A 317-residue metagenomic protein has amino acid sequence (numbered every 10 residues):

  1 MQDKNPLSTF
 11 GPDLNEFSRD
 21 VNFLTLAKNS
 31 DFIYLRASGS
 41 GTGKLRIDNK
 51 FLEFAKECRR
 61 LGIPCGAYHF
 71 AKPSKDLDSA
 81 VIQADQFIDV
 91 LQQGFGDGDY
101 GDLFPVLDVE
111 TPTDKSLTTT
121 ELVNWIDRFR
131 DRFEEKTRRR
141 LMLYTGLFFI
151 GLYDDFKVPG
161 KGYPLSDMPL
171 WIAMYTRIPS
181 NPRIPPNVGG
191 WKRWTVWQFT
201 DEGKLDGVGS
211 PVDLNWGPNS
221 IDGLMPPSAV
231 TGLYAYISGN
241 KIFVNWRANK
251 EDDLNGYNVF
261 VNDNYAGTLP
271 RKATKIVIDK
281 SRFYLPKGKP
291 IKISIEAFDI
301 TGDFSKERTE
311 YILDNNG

Functional and structural regions predicted by a protein language model:
M1-E16, K157-S228: Functionally critical loop-and-helix segments that line ligand-binding/catalytic clefts of soluble enzyme domains
Q2-K136: Substrate-binding cleft of extracellular glycoside hydrolase catalytic domains
G98-I184: Catalytic domains of cell-wall/extracellular-matrix polysaccharide-remodeling enzymes, centered on de-N-acetylation
K241-D252: Conserved aromatic anchor
G256-V259: Short beta-strand elements bearing conserved aromatic residues within extracellular beta-rich modules
G267-A273: Short beta-strand segments within Ig-like beta-sandwich modules, predominantly Fibronectin type-III
S281-F304: Beta-strand-rich modules
I300-G317: Extracellular fibronectin type III
